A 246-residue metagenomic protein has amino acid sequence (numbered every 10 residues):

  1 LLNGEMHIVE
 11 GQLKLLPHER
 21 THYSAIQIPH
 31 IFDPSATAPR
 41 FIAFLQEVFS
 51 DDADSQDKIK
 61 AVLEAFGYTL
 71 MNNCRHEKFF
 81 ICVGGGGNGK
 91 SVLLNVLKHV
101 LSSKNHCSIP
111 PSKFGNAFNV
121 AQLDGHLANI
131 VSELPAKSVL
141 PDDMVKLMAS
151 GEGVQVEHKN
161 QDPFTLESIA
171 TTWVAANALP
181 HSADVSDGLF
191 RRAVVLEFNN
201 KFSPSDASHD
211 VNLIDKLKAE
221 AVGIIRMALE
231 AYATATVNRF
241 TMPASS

Functional and structural regions predicted by a protein language model:
L1-S246: Feature primarily recognizes SF3-like P-loop helicase cores of small DNA viruses
